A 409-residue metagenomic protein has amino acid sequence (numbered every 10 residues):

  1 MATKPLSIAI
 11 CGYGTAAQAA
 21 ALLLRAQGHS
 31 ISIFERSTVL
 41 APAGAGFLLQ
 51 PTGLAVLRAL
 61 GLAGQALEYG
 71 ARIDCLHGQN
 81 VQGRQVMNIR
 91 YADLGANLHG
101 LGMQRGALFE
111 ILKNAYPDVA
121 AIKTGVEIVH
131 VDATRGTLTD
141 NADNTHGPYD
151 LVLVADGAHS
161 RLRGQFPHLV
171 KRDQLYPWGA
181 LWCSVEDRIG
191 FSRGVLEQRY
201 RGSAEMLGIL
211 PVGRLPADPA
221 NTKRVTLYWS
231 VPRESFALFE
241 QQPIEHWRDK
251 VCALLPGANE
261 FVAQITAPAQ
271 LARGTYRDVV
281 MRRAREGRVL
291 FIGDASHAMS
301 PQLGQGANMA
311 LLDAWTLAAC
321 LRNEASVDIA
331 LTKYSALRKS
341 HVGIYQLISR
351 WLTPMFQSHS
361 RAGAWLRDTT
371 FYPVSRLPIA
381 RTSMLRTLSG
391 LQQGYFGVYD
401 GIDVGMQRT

Functional and structural regions predicted by a protein language model:
A2-I8, R25, Q50-S184, E234-F236 (+4 more regions): Conserved N-terminal helical subregion
S7, S30, R224: Residues at the starts of beta-strands that form the adenosine-phosphate
I10-A26, F34, L153-V154, Q270-W365 (+2 more regions): Conserved mid-domain beta->alpha element of the FAD-binding
A16, V39, H159: Conserved Rossmann-like nucleotide-cofactor binding loop
R25-G44: Glycine-rich FAD pyrophosphate-binding loop
E35-T38, I89-A96, S349-L352: Short glycine/proline- and charge-enriched loop/turn segments that cap or connect secondary-structure elements
L54, R105-F109, K113, W178 (+6 more regions): A general structural signal for well-ordered alpha-helical segments in protein cores
M87-L98, M103-F109, A142-N144, I189-R273: Conserved FAD/dinucleotide-binding core of flavoprotein oxidoreductases
